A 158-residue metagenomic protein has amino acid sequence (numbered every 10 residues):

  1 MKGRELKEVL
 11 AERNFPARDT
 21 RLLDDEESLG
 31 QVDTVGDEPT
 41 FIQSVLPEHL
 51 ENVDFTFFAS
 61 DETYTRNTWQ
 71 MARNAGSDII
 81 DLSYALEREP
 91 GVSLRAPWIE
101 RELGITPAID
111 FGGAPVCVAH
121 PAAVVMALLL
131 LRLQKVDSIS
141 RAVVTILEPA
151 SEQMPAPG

Functional and structural regions predicted by a protein language model:
M1-G158: N-terminal Rossmann-like NAD(P) cofactor-binding subdomain of oxidoreductases, focused on the glycine-rich
